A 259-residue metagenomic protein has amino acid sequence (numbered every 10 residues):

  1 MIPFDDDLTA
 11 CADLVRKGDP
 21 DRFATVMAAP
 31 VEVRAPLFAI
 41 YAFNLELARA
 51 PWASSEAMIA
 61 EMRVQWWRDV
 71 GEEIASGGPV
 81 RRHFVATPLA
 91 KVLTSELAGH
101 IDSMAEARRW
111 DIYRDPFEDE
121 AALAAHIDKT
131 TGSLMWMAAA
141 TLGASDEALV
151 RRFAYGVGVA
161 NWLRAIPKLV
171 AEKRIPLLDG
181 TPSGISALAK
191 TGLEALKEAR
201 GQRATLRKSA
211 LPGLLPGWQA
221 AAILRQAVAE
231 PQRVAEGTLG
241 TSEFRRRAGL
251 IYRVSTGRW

Functional and structural regions predicted by a protein language model:
M1-A90, I101-A105, I127-W136, D146-G158 (+2 more regions): Catalytic cores of Mg2+-dependent Asp-rich isoprenoid enzymes
T94-L97: Long, charge-dense
D111-E147: Helix-hairpin-helix/helix-loop-helix acidic hairpins
